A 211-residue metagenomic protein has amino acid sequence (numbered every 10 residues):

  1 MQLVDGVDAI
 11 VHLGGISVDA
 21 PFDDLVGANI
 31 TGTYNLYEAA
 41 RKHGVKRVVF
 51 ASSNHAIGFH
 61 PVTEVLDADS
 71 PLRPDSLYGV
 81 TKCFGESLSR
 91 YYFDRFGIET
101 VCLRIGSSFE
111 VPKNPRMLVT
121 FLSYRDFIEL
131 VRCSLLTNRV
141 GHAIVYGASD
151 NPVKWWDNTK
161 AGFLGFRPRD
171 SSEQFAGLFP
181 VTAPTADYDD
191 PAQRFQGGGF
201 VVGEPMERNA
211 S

Functional and structural regions predicted by a protein language model:
M1-A28: NAD(P)H-binding glycine-rich loop region in Rossmannoid oxidoreductase-like domains and their noncatalytic homologs
A9, D24-N35, H43, N54 (+3 more regions): Glycine-rich NAD(P)-binding loop of the Rossmann-fold in SDR/ketoreductase-type enzymes
I10-G14, V48-N54, L103-I105: SDR active-site strand-loop-helix element
G27, P61-T100: Catalytic helix-loop patch of NAD(P)-dependent Rossmann-fold dehydrogenases
N35-D75: Conserved Rossmann-fold NAD(P)-dependent oxidoreductase catalytic core, especially the SDR/UDP-sugar
D75-Y78, P112-L122, N151-P152: Glycine-rich "substrate-gating" loop/helix at the edge of Rossmann-like oxidoreductase active sites
R104-V111, F121-A143, D150: Alpha-helical substrate-binding/gating segment
I144, D150-R167, L178, T182-A210: Conserved C-terminal active-site "lid" loop/helix of NAD(P)H-dependent oxidoreductases that clamps the redox cofactor
